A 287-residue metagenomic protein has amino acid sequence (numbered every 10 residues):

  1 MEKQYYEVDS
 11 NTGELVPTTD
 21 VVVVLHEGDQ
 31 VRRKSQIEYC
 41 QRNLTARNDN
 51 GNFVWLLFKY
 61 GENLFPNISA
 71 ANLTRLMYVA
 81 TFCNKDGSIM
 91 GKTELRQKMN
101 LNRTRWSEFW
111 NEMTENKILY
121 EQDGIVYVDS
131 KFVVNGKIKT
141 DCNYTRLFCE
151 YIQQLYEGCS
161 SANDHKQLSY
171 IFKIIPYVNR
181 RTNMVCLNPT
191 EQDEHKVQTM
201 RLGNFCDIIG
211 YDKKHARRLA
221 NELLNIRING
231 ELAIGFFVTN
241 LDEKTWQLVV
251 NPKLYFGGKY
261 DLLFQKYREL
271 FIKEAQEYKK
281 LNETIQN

Functional and structural regions predicted by a protein language model:
M1-K3, P66-S69, T81-V128, N183-K244: Winged helix-turn-helix DNA-binding recognition segment
M1-M90, S130-V197: Short recognition helix of helix-turn-helix/winged-helix DNA-binding domains
V79, Q247-L248: Gram-positive cell-envelope targeting signals
V133-A162, P252-T284: Short, amphipathic alpha-helical interaction segments positioned at domain boundaries
